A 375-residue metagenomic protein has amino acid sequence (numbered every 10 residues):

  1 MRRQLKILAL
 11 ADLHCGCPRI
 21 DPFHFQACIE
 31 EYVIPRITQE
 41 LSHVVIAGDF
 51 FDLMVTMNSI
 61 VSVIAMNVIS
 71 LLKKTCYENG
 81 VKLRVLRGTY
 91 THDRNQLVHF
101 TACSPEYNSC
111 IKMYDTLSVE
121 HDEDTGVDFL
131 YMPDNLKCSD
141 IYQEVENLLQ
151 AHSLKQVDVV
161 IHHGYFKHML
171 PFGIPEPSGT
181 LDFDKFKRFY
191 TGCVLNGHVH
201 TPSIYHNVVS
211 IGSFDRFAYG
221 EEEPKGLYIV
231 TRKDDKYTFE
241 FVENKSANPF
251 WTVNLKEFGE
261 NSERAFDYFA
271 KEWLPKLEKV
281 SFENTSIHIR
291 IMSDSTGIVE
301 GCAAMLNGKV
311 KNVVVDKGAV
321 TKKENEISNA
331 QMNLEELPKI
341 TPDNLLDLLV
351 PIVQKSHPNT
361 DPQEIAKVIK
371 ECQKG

Functional and structural regions predicted by a protein language model:
M1-L8, V119-Y131, S153-V159, N207-V208 (+2 more regions): Beta-strand-turn-beta hairpins that frame and shape the catalytic cleft of phosphate-ester-processing enzymes
M1-N67, E144-Q156, E371-G375: N-terminal active-site segment of His-dependent metallophosphoesterases
D12, V44, D49, V68 (+6 more regions): Divalent metal-coordination and catalytic microenvironments
H14-P18, D52-V55, R84-L97, E120 (+4 more regions): Active-site environment of divalent metal-dependent phosphoester hydrolases
H43, R232-G375: Accessory, non-catalytic peripheral segments of nucleic-acid enzymes
R84, T89-D184: Conserved catalytic scaffold of divalent metal-dependent phosphoesterases
N108-M113, G126-F129, H206-F214, N307-V315: Active-site regions of enzymes building and remodeling cell-envelope glycoconjugates
F172-T238: Conserved beta-sheet core of the metallophosphoesterase superfamily
